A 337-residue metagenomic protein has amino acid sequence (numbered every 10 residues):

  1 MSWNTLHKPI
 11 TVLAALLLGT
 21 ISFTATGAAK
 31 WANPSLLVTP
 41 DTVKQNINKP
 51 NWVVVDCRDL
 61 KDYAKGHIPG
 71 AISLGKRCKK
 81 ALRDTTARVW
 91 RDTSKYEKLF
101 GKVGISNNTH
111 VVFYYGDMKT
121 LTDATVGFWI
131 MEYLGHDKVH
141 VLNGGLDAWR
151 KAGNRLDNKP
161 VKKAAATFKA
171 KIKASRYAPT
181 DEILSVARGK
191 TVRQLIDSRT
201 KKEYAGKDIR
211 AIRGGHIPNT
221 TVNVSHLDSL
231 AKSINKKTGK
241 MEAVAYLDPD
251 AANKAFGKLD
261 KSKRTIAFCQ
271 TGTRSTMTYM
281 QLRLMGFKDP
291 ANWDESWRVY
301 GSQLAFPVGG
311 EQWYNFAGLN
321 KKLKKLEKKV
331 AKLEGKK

Functional and structural regions predicted by a protein language model:
S2-L13: Bacterial N-terminal signal peptides that target proteins for export
T11-S22: Bacterial N-terminal signal peptides
T26-V53, L60-Q194, S198-K337: Rhodanese-like catalytic fold shared by cysteine-dependent sulfurtransferases and DSP/PTP-type phosphatases
